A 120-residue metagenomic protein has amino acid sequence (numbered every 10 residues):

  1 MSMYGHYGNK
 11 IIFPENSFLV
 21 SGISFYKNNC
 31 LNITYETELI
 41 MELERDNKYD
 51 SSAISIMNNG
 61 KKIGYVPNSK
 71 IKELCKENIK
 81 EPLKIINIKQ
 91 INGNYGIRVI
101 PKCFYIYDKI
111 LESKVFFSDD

Functional and structural regions predicted by a protein language model:
M1-D120: Conserved active-site motif detector
